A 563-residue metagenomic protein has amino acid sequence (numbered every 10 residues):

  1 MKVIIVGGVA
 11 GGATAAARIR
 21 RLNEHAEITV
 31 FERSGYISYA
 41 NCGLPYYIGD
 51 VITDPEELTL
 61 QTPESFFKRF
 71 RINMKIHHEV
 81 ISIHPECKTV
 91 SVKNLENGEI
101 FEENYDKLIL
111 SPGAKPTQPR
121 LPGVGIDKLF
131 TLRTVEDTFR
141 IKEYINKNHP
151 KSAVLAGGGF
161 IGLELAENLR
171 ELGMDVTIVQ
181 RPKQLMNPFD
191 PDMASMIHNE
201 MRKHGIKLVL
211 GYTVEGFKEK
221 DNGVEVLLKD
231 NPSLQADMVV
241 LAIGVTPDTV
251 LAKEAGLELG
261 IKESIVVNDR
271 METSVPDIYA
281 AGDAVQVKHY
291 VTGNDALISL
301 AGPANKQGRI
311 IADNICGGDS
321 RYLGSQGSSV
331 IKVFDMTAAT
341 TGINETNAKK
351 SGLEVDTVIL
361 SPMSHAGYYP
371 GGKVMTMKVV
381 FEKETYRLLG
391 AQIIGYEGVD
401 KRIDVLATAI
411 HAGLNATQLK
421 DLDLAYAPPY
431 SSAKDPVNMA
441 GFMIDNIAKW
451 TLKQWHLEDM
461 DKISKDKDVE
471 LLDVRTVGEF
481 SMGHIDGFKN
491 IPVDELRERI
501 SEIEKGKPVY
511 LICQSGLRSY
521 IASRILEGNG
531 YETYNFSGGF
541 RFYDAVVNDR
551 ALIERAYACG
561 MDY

Functional and structural regions predicted by a protein language model:
M1, G7-G8, A284-E397, P428-S432 (+2 more regions): Mid-to-C-terminal Rossmann-like scaffold of FAD/NAD(P)H-dependent oxidoreductases
M1-H77, A166-F189, S328, K401-I410 (+3 more regions): Beta1-alpha1 glycine-rich phosphate/pyrophosphate-binding loop at the start of Rossmann-like nucleotide-binding domains
H25-E27, R69, K75-E96, E103 (+2 more regions): A Rossmann-like FAD-binding core segment of flavoenzymes
T59, S152-A153, F160-K218, I298-A304 (+4 more regions): Rossmann-like dinucleotide-binding cores of NAD(P)H-dependent redox enzymes
E103-G113, A156, L234-G244, G308 (+1 more regions): Short hydrophobic core segments
L110-L172, I261, V267-D269, K489-D494 (+1 more regions): Glycine-rich dinucleotide-binding loop and its adjacent helix/turn
G125-H149, E225, S233-I310, V405 (+1 more regions): FAD-site-proximal beta/loop scaffold in flavoenzymes
T417-P428, S432-V469, V477-P508, Q514-Y563: Rhodanese-like catalytic fold shared by cysteine-dependent sulfurtransferases and DSP/PTP-type phosphatases
